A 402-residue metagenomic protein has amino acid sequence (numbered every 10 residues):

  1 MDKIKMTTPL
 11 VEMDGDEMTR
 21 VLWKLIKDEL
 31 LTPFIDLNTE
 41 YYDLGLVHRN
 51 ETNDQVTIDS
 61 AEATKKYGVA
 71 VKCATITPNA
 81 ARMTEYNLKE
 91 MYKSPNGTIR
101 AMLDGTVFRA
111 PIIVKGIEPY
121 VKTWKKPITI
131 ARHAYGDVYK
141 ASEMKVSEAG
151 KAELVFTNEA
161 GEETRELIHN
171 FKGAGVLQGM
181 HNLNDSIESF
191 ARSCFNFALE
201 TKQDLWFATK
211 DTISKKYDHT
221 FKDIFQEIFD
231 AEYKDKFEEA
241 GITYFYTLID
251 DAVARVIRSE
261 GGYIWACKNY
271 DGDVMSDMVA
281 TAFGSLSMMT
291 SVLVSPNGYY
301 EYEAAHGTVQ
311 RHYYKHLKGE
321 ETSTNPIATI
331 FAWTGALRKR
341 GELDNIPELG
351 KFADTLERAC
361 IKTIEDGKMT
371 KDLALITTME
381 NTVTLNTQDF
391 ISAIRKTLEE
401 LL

Functional and structural regions predicted by a protein language model:
D2-T8, M18, L22-W23, D28-T52 (+1 more regions): N-terminal alpha-helical transmembrane segments of multi-pass membrane transport and channel/translocase proteins
K5-L25, E29, L154-T247: Glycine-rich phosphate/diphosphate-binding loop of Rossmann-like nucleotide-binding domains
D36-Y41, T201-T209, Y233-Y246, G341-A353 (+1 more regions): Flexible, glycine/charged-enriched surface loops at secondary-structure junctions
V47-E163, Y270-V274: N-terminal glycine-rich phosphate/adenylate-binding segment common to multiple enzyme folds
R49-E62, F229, Y233-G262: A structured beta-alpha segment of the ubiquitous adenosine-cofactor-binding alpha/beta core
A134-Y135, K140-A191, A198, L343-I346 (+2 more regions): Glycine-rich phosphate/pyrophosphate-binding loop and the adjoining helix
V256-T355, A359-D366: Glycine-rich phosphate/nucleotide-binding loop
